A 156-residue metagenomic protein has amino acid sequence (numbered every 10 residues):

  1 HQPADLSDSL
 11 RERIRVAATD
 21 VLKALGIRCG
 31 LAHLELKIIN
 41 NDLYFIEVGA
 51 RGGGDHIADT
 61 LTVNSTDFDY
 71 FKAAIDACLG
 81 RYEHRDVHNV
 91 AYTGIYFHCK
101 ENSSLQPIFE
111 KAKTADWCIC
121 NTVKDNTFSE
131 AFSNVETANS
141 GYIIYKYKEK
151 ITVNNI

Functional and structural regions predicted by a protein language model:
H1-L43: Internal nucleotide-binding/catalytic subdomain
A4, I38, G49-G52, C99-N102: Glycine-rich beta-alpha junction loops
R28-G30, D69, E83-H88: Short, structured loop/turn "capping" segments at alpha-beta junctions
N41, G53-D55, K148: Short coil/turn motifs at secondary-structure junctions
F45-E47: Pre-DFG segment of protein kinase catalytic domains
G49-S65, V123-S129: Glycine-rich phosphate/pyrophosphate-binding beta-alpha loops
T62-I75: C-terminal catalytic subdomain
I75-I156: Peripheral (often C-terminal) accessory segments that flank ATP-dependent C-N-forming ligase machineries
